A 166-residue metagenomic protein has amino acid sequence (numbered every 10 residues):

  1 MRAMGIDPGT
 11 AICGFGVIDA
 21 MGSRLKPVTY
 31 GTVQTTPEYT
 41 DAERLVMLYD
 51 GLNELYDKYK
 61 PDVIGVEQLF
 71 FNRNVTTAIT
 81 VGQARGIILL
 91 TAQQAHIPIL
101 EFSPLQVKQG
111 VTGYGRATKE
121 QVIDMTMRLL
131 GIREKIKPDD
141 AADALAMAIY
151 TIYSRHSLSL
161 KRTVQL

Functional and structural regions predicted by a protein language model:
M1-L166: Phosphate- and other anionic-substrate recognition elements at nucleic-acid/protein interfaces
